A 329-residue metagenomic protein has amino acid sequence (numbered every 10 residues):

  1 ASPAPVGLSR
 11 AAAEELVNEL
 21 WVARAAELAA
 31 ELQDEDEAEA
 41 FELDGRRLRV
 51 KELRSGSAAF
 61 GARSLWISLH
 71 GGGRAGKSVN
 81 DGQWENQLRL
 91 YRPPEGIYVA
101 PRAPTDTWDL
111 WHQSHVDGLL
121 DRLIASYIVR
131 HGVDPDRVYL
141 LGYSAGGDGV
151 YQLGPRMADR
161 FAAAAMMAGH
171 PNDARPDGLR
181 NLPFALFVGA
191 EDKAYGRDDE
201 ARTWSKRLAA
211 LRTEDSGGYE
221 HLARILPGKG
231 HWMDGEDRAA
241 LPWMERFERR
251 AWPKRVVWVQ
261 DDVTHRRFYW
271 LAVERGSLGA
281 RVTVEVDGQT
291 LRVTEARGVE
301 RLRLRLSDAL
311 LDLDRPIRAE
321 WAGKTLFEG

Functional and structural regions predicted by a protein language model:
A1-L65, T325: A domain-start/cap signature at the N-terminus of enzymes
G61-L65, P94-Y98, D134-V138, M157-A163 (+2 more regions): Loop/turn elements at helix/coil->beta-strand transitions in domains of secreted/extracellular proteins
A62-R130: Active-site machinery of serine-nucleophile hydrolases
G72, A103-P104, A190-K193, G228-K229: Acidic beta-to-alpha connecting loop that harbors the catalytic carboxylate
D136-R180: Primarily recognizes the serine-hydrolase "nucleophile elbow" in alpha/beta-hydrolase and SGNH/GDSL folds
A185-G189: Short beta-strand/loop motif that positions the catalytic acidic residue of the alpha/beta-hydrolase fold
K193, D199-R292, A296-V299: C-terminal catalytic histidine-bearing segment of alpha/beta-hydrolase fold enzymes
R297-R315: Surface-exposed beta-strand/loop patches in extracellular or lumenal glycoproteins
